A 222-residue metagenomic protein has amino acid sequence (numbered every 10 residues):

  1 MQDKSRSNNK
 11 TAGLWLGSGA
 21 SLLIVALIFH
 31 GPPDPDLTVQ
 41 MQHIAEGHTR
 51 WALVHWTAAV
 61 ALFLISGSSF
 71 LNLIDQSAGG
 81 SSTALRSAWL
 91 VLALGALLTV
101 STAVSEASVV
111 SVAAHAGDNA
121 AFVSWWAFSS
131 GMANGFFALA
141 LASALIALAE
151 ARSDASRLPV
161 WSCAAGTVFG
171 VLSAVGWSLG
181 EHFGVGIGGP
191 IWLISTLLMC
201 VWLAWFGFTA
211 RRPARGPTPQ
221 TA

Functional and structural regions predicted by a protein language model:
Q2-A222: Hydrophobic, aromatic-enriched alpha-helical segments typical of multi-pass transmembrane helices
